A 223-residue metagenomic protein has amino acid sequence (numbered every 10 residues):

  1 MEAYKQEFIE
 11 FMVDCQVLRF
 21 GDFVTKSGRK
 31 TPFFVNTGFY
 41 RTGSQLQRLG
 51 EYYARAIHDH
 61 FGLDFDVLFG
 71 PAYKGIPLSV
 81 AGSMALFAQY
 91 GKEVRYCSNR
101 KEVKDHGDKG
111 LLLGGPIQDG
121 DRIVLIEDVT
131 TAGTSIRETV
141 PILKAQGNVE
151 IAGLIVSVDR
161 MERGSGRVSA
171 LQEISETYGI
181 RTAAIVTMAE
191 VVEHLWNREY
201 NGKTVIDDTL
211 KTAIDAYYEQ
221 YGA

Functional and structural regions predicted by a protein language model:
M1-I126, T131-A223: PRPP-associated nucleotide enzymes
